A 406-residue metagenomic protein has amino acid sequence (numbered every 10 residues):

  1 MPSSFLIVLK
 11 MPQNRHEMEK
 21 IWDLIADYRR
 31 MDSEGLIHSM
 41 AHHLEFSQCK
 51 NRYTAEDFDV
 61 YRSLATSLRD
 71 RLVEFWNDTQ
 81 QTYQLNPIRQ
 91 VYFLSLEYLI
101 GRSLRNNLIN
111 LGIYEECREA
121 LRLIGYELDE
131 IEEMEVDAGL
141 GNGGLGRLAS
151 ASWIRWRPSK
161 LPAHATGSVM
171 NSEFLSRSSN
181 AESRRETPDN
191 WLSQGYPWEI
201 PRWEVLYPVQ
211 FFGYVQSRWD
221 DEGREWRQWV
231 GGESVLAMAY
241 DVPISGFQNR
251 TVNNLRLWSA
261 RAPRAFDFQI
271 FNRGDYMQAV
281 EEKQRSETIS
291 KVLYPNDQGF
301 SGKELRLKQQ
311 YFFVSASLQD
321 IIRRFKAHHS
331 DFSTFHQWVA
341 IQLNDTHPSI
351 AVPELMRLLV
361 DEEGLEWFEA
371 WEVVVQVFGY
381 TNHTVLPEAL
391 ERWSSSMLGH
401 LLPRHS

Functional and structural regions predicted by a protein language model:
L9-S406: A conserved ligand/cofactor-binding region detector
